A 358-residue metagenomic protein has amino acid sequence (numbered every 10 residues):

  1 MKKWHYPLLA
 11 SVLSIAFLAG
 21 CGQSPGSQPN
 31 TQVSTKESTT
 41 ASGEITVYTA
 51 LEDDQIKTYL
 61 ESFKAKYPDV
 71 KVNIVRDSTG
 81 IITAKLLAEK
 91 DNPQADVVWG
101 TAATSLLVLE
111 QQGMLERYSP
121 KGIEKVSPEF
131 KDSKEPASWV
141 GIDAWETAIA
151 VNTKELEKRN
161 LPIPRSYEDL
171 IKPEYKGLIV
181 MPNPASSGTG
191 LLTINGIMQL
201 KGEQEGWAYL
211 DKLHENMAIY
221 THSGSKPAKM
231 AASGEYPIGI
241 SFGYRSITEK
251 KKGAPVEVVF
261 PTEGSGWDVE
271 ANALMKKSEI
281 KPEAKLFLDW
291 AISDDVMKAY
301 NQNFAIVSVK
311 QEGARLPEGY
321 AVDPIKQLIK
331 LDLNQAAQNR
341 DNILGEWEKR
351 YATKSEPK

Functional and structural regions predicted by a protein language model:
M1-E44, S355-K358: Short, low-complexity disordered leader/linker segments with a strong preference for bacterial N-terminal type II
E37-L51, V70-V75, L178: Short, well-ordered beta-strand elements
T49-A50, D54-K57, G80, P93-A228 (+1 more regions): Extracytoplasmic ligand-binding site segments that recognize negatively charged/polar headgroups
T104-V108, A232, Y236-P255, F304: A ligand-binding cleft/hinge motif common to bilobed small-molecule-binding domains
E116-E124, W139-V140, E168, A254-G266 (+1 more regions): Short beta-strand->loop
A150-E155, N195, D268-I280, A291 (+1 more regions): A bilobed periplasmic-binding-protein/Venus flytrap-type ligand-binding module shared by bacterial periplasmic
Y175-P182, A291-G313: Periplasmic-binding protein-like
Y209-H214, Y220, G253-K276, E312: Periplasmic-binding protein-like
